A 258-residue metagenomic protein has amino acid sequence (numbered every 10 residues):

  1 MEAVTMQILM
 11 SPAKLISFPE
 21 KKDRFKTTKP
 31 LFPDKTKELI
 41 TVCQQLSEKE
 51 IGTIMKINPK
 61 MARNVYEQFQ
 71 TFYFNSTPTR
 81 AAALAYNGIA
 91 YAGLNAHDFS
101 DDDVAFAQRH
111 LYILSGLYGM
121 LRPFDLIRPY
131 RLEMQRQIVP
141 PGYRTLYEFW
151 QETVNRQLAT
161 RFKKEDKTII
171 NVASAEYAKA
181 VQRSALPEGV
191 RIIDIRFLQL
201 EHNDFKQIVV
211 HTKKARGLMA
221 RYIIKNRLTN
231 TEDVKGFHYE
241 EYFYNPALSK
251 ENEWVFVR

Functional and structural regions predicted by a protein language model:
E2-A3, A83: Short glycine/proline-enriched loop/turn "hinge" motifs that connect secondary-structure elements and lie
V4-I8: Extreme N-terminal starter segment of soluble prokaryotic enzymes
L9-D98: Active-site helix-to-loop segments that bind/position phosphate- or nucleotide-bearing substrates and donors across
M10-P12, P246, R258: Pocket-edge structural micro-motifs
K14, K21-K22, K26-K29, K35-K37 (+10 more regions): Context-gated lysine
A96-S249, V255: Internal, well-folded beta-alpha domain core
